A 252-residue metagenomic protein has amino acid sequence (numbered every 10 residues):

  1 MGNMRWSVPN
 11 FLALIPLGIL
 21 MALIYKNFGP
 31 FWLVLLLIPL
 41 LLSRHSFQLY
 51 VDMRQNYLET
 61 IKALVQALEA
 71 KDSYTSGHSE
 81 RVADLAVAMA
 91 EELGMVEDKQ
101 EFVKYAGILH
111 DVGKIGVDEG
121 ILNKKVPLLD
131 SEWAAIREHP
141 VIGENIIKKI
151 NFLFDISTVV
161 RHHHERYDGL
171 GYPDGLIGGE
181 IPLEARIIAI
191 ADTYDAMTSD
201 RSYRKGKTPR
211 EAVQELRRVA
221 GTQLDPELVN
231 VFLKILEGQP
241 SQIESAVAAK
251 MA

Functional and structural regions predicted by a protein language model:
M1-L37, L41-Q48: Membrane-embedded alpha-helical hairpins and interfacial helices in multi-pass inner-membrane proteins
I24-Y25, W32, L36, M53-R54 (+3 more regions): Short, flexible segments with low predicted structural confidence
Y25-G29, L33, Y50, R54-Y57 (+2 more regions): Membrane-interfacial segments
P39, S46-M53, Y57, T75: Heptad-repeat alpha-helical coiled-coil signal-transmission segments
M53, I61, D111: Acidic, glycine-rich loop-and-beta core segments that form the ion-binding/anion-interacting portion of active sites
Y57-A67: Short, highly charged, low-complexity non-transmembrane loops/tails of multi-pass membrane proteins
V65, E69-A252: Metal-dependent catalytic cores of enzymes that make or break cyclic nucleotides and related phosphoester linkages
